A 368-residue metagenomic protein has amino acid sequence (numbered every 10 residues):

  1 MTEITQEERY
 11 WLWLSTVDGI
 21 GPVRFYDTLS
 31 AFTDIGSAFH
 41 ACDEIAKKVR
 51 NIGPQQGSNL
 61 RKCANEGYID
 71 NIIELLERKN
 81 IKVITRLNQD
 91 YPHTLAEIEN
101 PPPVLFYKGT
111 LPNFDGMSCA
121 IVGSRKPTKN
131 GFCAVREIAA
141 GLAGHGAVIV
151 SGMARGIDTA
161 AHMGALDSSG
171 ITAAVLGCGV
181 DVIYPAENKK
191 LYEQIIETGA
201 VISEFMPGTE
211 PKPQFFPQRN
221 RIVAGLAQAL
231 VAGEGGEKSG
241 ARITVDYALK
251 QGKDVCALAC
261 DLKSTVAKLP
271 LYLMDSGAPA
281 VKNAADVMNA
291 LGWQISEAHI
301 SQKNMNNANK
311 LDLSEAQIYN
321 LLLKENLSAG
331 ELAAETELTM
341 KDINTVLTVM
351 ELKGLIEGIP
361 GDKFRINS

Functional and structural regions predicted by a protein language model:
M1-G144: Short, positively charged patches
T2-Q6, R86-S368: Glycine-biased, small-residue-rich flexible motifs in mid-sequence functional cores and linkers
